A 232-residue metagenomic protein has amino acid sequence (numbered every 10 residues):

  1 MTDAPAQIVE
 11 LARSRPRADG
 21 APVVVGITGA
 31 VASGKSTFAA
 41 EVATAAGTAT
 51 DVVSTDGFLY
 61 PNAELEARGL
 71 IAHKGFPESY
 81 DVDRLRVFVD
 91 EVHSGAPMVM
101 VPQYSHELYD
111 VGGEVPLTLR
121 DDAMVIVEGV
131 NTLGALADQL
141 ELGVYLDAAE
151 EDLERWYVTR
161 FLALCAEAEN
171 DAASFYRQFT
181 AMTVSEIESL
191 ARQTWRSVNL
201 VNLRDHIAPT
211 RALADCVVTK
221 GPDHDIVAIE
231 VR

Functional and structural regions predicted by a protein language model:
M1-P16, T159-L162, I187-R232: NTP-dependent small-molecule kinase module
V24-G26: Short hydrophobic/aromatic beta-strand immediately N-terminal to the Walker A/P-loop
A32: Walker A (P-loop) phosphate-binding loop of P-loop NTPases
K35: Conserved lysine of the Walker
F38: Hydrophobic positions on the alpha1 helix immediately C-terminal to the Walker A/P-loop
A43-V52: Post-Walker A helix-loop "phosphate-sensing" segment adjacent to the P-loop in P-loop NTPases
D51-S54, Y60-V111, M124: Conserved nucleotide-sensing/catalytic segment adjacent to the nucleotide-binding pocket in NTP-handling enzymes
G112-E169: ATP-dependent NMP and nucleoside kinases share a basic, alpha-helical "lid"
